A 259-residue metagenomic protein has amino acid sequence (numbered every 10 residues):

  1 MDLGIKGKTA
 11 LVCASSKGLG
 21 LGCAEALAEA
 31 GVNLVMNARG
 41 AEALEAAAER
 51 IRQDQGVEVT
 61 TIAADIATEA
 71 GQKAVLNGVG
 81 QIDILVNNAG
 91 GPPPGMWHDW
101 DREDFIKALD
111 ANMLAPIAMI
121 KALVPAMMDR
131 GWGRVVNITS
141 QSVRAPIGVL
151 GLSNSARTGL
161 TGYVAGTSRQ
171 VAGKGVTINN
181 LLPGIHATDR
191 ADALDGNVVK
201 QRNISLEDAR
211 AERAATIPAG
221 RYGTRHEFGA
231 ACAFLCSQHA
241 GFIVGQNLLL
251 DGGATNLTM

Functional and structural regions predicted by a protein language model:
L3, A145, A233, V244-M259: Short C-terminal tail/terminal secondary-structure segment of NAD(P)H-dependent dehydrogenase/reductase domains
T9, A14-G18: Conserved glycine-rich cofactor-binding loop
V32-A47: Conserved glycine-rich Rossmann-like NAD(P)H-binding loop of the short-chain dehydrogenase/reductase
Q72, M96-H98, D104-L109, V135 (+1 more regions): Substrate-binding pocket helix/loop in short-chain dehydrogenase/reductase
P125, R169-Q170, G241: Alpha-helical segment proximal to the catalytic Tyr-Lys
V136-G159, V164-G173, I185-H186: Catalytic loop of short-chain dehydrogenase/reductase
A172, T177, I243-G245: Short, small/polar-rich loop/turn modules that mediate ligand/substrate recognition or access, typified
